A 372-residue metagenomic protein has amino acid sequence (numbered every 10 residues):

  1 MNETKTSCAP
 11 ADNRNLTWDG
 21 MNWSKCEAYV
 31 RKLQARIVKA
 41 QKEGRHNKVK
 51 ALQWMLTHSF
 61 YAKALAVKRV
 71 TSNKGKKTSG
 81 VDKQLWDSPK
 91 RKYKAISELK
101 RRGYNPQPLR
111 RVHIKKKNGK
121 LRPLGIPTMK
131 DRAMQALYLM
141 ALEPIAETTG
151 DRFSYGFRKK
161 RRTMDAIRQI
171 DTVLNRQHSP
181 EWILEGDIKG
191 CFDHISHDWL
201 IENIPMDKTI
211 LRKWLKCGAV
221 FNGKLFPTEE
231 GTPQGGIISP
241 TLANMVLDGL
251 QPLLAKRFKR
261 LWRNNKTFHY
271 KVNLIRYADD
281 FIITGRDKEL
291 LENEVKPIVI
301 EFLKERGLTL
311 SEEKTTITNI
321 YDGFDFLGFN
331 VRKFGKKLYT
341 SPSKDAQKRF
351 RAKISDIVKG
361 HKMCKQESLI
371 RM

Functional and structural regions predicted by a protein language model:
M1-S24, A28, R263-K266: Intrinsically disordered, low-complexity and often Lys/Arg-enriched segments
L16-G75, M140-G156: Charged boundary/loop elements
V49-N118: Phosphate/adenylate-binding "loop-and-lid" substructures adjacent to NTP/NAD/dNTP-binding pockets in NTP-dependent
E98, R102, R152-F153, R158 (+1 more regions): Conserved polymerase palm-domain catalytic core
H113, T149, K160: Basic, low-complexity intrinsically disordered segments
K116-N118, L124-T148: Hydrophobic alpha-helical hairpins/lids featuring a short glycine-rich hinge
R306-M372: A conserved non-catalytic segment of reverse transcriptases and RNA-directed RNA polymerases corresponding to the late
